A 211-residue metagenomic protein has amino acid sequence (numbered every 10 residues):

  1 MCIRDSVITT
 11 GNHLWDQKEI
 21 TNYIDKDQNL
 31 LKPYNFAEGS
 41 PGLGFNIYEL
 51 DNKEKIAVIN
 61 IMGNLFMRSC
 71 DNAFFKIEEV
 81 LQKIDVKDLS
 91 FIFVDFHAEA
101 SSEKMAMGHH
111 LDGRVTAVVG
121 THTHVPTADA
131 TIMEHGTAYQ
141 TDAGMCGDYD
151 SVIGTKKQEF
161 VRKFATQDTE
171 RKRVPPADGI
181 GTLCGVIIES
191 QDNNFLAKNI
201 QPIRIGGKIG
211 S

Functional and structural regions predicted by a protein language model:
R4-S211: Acidic, metal/ion-coordinating pockets
